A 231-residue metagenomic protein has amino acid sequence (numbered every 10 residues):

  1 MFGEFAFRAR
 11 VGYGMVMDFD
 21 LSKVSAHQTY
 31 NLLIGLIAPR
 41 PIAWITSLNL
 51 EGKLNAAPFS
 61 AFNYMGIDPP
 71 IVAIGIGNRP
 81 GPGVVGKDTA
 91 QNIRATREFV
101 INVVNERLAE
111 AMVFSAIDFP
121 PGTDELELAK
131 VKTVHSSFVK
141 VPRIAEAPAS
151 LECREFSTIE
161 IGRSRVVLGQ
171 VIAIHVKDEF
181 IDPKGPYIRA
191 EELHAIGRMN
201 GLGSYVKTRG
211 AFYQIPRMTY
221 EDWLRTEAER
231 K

Functional and structural regions predicted by a protein language model:
M1-V16: N-terminal amphipathic/basic-hydrophobic helices that include classical n-h-c signal peptides and signal-anchor
G12-K231: Basic, polyanion-binding surface patches
